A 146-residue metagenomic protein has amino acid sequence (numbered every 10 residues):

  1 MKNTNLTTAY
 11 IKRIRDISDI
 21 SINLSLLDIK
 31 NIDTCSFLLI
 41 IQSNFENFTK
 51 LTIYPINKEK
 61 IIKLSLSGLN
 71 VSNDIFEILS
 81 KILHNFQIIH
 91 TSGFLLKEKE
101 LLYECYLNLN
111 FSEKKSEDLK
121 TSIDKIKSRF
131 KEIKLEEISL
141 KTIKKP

Functional and structural regions predicted by a protein language model:
M1-H84, D124-P146: Regulatory modules associated with amino-acid/nitrogen control
I56-K58, L96-E100: A short beta-turn/loop motif at secondary-structure boundaries
K60-L66, L102-F111: Short, hydrophobic beta-strand segments
V71-S72, N108-T121: Helix N-cap motif at beta-to-alpha junctions
F86-I88, E100: Coil-to-beta-strand transition motifs
I89-L95: A short linear hydrophobic-aromatic micro-motif
E98, Y106-N108, I126-R129: An exposure/low-complexity boundary signal
E104, N108-L109, S116, L140-K145: C-terminal, beta-strand-rich globular interaction domains
